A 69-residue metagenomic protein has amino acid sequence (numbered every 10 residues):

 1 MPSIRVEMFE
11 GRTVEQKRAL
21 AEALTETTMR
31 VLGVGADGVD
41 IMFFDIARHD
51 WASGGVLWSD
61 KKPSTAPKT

Functional and structural regions predicted by a protein language model:
P2-T69: A domain-level signal for the structural core that forms small-molecule/cofactor-binding pockets and catalytic centers
